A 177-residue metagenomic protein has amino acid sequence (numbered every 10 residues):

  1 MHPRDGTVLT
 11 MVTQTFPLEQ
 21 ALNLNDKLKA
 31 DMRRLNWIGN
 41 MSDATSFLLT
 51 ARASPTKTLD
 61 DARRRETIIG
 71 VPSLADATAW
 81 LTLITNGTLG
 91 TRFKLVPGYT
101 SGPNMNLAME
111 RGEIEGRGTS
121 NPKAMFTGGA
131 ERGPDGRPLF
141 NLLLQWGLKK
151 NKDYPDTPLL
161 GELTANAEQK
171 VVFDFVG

Functional and structural regions predicted by a protein language model:
H2-V8, F16-G116, E162-G177: Hinge/capping helix and adjacent helix->loop/strand transition within the periplasmic-binding protein
M11, I68-V71, N141-G147: Structural signature of the Rossmann-like NAD(P)-dependent dehydrogenase/reductase core
Q14, R52, S120-P122, G147-L148: Short secondary-structure boundary segments
P17-L18, G102, M125, K150-K152: Short gly/pro/ser/thr-enriched loop/turn and capping motifs at secondary-structure boundaries
D43, T127-G177: C-terminal lobe and pocket-closing loops of periplasmic/extracytoplasmic Venus-flytrap solute-binding proteins
S54, V96, N121, R137 (+1 more regions): Intrinsic-disorder/low-complexity coil detector
E113-S120, T127-A130: Small-residue-rich alpha-helical segments with characteristic i,i+4
